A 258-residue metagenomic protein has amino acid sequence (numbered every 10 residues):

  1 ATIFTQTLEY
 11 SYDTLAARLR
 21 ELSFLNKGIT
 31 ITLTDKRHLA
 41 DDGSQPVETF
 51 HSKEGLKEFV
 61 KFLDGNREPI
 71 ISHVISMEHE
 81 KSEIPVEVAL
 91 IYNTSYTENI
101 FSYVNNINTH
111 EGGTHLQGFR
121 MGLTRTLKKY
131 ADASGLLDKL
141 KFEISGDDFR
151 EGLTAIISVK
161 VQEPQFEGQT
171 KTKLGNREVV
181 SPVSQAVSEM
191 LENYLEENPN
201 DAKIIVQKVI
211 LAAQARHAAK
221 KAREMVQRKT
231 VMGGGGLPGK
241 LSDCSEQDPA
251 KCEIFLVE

Functional and structural regions predicted by a protein language model:
A1-E258: GHKL-family ATPase ATP-binding module
